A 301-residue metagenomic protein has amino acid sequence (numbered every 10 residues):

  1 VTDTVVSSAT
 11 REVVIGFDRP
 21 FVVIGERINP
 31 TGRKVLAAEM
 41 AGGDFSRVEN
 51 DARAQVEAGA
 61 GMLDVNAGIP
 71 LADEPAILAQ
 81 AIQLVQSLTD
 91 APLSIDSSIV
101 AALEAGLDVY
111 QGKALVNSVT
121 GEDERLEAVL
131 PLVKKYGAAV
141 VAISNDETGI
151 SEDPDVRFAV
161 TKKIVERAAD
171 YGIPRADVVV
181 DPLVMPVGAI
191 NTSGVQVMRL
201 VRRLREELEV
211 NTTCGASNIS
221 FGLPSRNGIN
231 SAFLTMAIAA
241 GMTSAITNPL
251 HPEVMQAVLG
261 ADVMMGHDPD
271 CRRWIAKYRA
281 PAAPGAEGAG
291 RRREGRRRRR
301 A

Functional and structural regions predicted by a protein language model:
V1-V179, M185-A301: Domain-level signal for soluble alpha/beta catalytic cores
